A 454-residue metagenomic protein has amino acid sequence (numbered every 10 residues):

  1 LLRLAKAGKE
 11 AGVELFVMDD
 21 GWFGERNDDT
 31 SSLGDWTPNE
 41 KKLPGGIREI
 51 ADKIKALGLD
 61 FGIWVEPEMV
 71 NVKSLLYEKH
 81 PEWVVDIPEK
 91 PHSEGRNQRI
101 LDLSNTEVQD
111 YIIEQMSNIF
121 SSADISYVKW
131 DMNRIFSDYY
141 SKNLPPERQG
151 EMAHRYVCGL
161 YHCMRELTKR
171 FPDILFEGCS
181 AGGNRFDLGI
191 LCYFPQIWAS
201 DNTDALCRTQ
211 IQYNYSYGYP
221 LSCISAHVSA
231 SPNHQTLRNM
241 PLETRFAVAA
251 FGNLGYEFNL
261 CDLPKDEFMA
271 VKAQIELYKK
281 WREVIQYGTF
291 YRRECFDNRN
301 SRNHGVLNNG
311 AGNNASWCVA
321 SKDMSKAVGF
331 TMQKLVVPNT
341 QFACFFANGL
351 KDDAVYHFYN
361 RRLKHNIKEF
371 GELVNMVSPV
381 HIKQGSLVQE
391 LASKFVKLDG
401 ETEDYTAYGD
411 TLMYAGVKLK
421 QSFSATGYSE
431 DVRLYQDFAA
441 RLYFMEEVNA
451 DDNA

Functional and structural regions predicted by a protein language model:
L1-E114, Y127: Aromatic-lined carbohydrate-binding/catalytic grooves of carbohydrate-active enzymes
F16, D20-F23, E66-V70, M132-I135 (+2 more regions): Active-site beta-loop-alpha junctions enriched in small/polar residues
F16, I54, I112, D131 (+4 more regions): Conserved, mostly hydrophobic/aromatic
N71, L76-D110, H154-D262: Glycan-recognition surfaces
Q115-C158: N-terminal/domain-start segments enriched in small and hydrophobic, helix-friendly residues, covering either
E243-R299: Catalytic cores of secreted or luminal carbohydrate-active enzymes
S301-D352: Carbohydrate-binding surface patches
L335-A454: C-terminal beta-sandwich/jelly-roll accessory domains of carbohydrate-active enzymes
